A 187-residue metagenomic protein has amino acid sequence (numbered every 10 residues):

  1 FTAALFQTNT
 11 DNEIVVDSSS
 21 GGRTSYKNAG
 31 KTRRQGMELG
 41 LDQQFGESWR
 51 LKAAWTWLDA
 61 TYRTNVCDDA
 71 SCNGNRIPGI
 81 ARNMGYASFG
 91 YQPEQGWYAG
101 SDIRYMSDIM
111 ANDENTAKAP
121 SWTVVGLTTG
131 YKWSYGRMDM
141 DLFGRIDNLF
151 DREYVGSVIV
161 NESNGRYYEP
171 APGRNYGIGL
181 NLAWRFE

Functional and structural regions predicted by a protein language model:
T2-T10, K27-N112, N181-A183: Gram-negative outer-membrane beta-barrel transporters
T10-D11, R152: Short, flexible segments with low predicted structural confidence
N12, V16, R137-D139: Alpha-helix N-cap/helix-start motif
V15-K27, Y62-N75, G156-Y168: Solvent-exposed loop segments that connect transmembrane elements
G22, G46, Y135-R137: A cross-taxa feature marking solvent-exposed loop/turn segments within ectodomains of secreted and single-pass membrane
R76-E187: Conserved C-terminal beta-signal and adjacent last beta-strands/turns of outer-membrane beta-barrel proteins
